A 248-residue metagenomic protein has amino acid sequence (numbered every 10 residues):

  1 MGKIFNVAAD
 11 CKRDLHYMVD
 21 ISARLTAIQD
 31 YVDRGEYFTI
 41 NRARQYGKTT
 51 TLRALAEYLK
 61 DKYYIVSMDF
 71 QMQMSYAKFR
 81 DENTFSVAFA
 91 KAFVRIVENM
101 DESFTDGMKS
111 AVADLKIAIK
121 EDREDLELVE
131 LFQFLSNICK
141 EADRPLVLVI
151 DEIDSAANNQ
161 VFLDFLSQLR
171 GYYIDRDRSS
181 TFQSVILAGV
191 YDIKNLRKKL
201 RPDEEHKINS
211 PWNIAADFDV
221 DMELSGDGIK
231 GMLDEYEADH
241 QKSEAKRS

Functional and structural regions predicted by a protein language model:
M1-E36, I193: A short, basic N-terminal segment
I4-D10, M108-A113, W212: Short, basic/glycine-rich phosphate-binding loops at helix/coil junctions that contact nucleotide phosphates
A8-D10, P145, S155-S248: The catalytic "switch" region of P-loop NTPases
K12, L25, E82, S86 (+1 more regions): Amphipathic alpha-helical segments in well-structured domains
M18-I21, L128, S243: A conditional alpha-helix N-cap/helix-loop micro-motif detector
R24-I28, L131-L135, S248: Generic hydrophobic alpha-helical segments
R34-Y46, T50-L163, Q183, Y191-I193: P-loop NTPase nucleotide-binding core
